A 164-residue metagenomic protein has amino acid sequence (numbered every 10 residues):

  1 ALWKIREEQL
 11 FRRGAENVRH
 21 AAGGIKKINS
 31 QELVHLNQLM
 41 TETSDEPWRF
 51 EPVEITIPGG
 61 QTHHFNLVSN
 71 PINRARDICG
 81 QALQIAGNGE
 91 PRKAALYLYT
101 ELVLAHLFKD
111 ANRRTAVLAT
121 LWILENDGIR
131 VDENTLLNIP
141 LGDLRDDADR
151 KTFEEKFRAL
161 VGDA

Functional and structural regions predicted by a protein language model:
A1-A164: FIC/Doc superfamily catalytic core
